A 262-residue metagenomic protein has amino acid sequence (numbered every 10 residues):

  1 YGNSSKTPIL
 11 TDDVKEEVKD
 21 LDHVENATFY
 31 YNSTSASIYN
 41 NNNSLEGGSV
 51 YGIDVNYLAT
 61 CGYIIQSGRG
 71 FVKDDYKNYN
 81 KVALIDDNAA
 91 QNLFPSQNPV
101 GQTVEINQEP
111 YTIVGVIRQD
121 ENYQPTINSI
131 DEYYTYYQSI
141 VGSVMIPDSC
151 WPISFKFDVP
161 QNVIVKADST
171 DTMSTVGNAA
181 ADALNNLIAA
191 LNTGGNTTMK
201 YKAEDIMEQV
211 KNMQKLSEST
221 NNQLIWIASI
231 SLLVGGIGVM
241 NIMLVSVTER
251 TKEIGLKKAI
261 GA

Functional and structural regions predicted by a protein language model:
Y1-S49, N56-A59, N92, P152-K156 (+3 more regions): Hydrophobic, regular-secondary-structure patches
T11-V14, C150, N212, S219 (+2 more regions): Hydrophobic alpha-helical segments typical of transmembrane helices and their membrane-interface/capping positions
L21-H23, N98, E105-P110, V116-Q223: Mechanotransmission and gating elements of multispan inner-membrane complexes involved in transport and envelope
Y31-S33, N43-D158: Hydrophobic secondary-structure segments that place a key small or acidic residue at a functional site
N92-L93, T103, M213, V245 (+1 more regions): Short alpha-helical segment immediately N-terminal to, or the first helix within, an HTH/HTH-like DNA-binding domain
P99, T220-L244: Internal alpha-helical transmembrane segments of multipass membrane proteins, especially hydrophobic lipid-embedded
I237-A262: Interfacial "coupling" helices/loops that link adjacent transmembrane helices in transporter permeases
